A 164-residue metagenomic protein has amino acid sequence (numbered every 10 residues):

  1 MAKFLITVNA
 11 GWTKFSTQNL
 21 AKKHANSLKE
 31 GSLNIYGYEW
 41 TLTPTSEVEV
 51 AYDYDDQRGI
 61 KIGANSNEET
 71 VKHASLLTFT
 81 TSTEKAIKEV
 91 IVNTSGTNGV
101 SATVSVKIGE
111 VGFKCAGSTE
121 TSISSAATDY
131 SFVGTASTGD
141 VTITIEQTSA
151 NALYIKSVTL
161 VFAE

Functional and structural regions predicted by a protein language model:
M1-K72, T138, A152-L153: N-terminal targeting leaders for non-cytosolic proteins
G11, I91-T97: Solvent-exposed strand-to-loop "edge" motifs in beta-rich extracellular domains
Y52-E89, A127-S131: Short beta-strands within extracellular/lumenal beta-sheet-rich domains
V90, K156-L160: Extracellular beta-strand elements of beta-rich domains used for carbohydrate recognition/degradation or cell-matrix
S95, E146-T148, A163: Beta-strand-rich extracellular modules
N98-C115: Short, surface-exposed beta-strand/strand-loop-strand elements in extracellular ectodomains
G112-S137: Extracellular carbohydrate recognition and processing domains and analogous Trp-centered ligand-binding platforms
I143-L153: Short beta-strand-plus-loop segments that form exposed binding edges in beta-rich domains
